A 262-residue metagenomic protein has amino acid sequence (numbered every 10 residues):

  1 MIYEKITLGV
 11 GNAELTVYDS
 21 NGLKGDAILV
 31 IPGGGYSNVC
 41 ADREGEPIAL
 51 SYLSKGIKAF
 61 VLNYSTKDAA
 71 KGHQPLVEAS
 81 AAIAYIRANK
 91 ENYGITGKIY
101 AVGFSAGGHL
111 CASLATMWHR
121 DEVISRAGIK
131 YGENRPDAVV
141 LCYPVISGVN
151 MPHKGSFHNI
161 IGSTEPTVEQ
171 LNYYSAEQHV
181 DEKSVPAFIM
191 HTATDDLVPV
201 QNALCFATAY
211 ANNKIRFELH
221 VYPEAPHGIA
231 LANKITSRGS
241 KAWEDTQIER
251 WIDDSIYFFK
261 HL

Functional and structural regions predicted by a protein language model:
M1-D26, K154, D245-E249: N-terminal cap/lid segment of alpha/beta-hydrolase-fold proteins
G9, A207-L262: C-terminal catalytic histidine-bearing segment of alpha/beta-hydrolase fold enzymes
G25-G33: Short beta-strand element of the alpha/beta-hydrolase
C40-D42, F60-G97, D245-Q247: Catalytic nucleophile-loop/oxyanion-hole region of alpha/beta-hydrolase and closely related hydrolase-like folds
A41-F60: Short amphipathic alpha-helix adjacent to the substrate-entry channel of hydrolases
A81-K154, V168-L171, A176: Primarily recognizes the serine-hydrolase "nucleophile elbow" in alpha/beta-hydrolase and SGNH/GDSL folds
K183, I189-H191, D195: Short beta-strand/loop motif that positions the catalytic acidic residue of the alpha/beta-hydrolase fold
D196-C205, A230: Conserved alpha/beta-hydrolase "acid-adjacent" motif
